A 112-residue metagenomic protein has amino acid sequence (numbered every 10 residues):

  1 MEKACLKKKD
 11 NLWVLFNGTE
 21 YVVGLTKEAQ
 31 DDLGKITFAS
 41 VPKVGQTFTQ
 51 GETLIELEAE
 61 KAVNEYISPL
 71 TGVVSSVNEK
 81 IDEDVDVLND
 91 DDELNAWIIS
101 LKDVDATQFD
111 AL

Functional and structural regions predicted by a protein language model:
M1-Q50, D86-L112: Acidic, low-complexity mobile loops and tails
P42, E52-N95: Structured functional modules or segments
